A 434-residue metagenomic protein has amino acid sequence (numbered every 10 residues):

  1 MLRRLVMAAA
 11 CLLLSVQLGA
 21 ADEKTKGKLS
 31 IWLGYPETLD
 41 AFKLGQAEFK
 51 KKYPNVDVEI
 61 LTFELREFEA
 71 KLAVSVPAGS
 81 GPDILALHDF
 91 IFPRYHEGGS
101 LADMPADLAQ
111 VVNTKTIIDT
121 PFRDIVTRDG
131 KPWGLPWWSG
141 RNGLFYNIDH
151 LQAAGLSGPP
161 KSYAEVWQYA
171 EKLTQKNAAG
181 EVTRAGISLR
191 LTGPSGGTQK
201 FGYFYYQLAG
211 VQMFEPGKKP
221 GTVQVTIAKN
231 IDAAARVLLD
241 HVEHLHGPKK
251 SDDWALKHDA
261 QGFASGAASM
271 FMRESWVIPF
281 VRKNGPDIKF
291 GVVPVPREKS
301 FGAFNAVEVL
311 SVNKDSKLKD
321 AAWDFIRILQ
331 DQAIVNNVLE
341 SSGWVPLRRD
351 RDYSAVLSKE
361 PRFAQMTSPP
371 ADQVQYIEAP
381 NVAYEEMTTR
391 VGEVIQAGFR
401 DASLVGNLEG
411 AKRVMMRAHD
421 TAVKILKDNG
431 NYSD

Functional and structural regions predicted by a protein language model:
E23-K24, D57, Q152, V374-D434: Conserved C-terminal helix/tail region of periplasmic/extracytoplasmic solute-binding proteins
T25-P36, V56-L61, I84, W133: Short, well-ordered beta-strand elements
L44, E48-I118, D149-K161, Q261-G262 (+3 more regions): Extracytoplasmic "Venus flytrap"/periplasmic binding protein-like
D89-R141, T198-K200, Y206, D287-V293 (+1 more regions): Hinge/lid segment of periplasmic solute-binding proteins
T120-I125, P286, F290-V293, E340-E393 (+2 more regions): Long, aromatic- and glycine/proline-rich binding clefts that accommodate carbohydrate-like moieties
K131-W137, N142, W167-V223, A268: Extracytoplasmic/periplasmic solute-binding protein
F145-I148, N305-K317: A bilobed periplasmic-binding-protein/Venus flytrap-type ligand-binding module shared by bacterial periplasmic
Y169-E171, G217-D252, V295: Glycine-centered hinge/linker elements that transmit conformational signals in sensory and ligand-binding systems
